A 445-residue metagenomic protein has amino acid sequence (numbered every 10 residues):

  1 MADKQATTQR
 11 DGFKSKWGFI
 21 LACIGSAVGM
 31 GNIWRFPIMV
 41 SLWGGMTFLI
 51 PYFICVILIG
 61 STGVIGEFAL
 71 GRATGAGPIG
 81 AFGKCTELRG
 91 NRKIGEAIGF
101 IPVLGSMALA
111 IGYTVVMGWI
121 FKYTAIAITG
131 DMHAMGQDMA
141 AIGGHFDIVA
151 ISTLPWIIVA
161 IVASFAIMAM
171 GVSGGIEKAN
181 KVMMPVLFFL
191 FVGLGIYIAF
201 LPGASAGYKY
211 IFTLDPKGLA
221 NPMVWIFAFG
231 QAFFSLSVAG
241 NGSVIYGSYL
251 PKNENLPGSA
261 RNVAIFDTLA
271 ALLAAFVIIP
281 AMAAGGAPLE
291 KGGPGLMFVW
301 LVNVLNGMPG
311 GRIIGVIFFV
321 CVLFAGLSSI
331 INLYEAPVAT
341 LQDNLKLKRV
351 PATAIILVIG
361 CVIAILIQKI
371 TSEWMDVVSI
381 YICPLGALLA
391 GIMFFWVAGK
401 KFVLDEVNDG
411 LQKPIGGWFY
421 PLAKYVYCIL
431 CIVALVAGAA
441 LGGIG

Functional and structural regions predicted by a protein language model:
M1-W34, G63-F68, R72-A97, P251-N255 (+1 more regions): Membrane-interface "cap" regions at the ends of multi-pass membrane proteins
A2-Q9, F13, E177, K181-L327 (+1 more regions): Membrane-embedded translocation segments of transport machinery
T7-D11, M39-W43, A73-I101, T114-S173 (+5 more regions): Inter-helical loop and helix-membrane interface segments of multi-pass membrane transporters/permeases
G12, G18-I20, S26, L154-P155 (+5 more regions): Loop-to-transmembrane helix boundary motifs in multi-pass membrane proteins
K14, L21-G31, S106-T114, I148-M170 (+6 more regions): Hydrophobic, membrane-embedded alpha-helices of multi-pass small-molecule transporters
M30-M39, W43-M46, S164-G175, I196-K209 (+8 more regions): Transmembrane helix-loop junctions in multi-pass membrane proteins
R35-Y52, G71-G75, W119, G175-V182 (+6 more regions): Transmembrane helix-loop boundary segments of multi-pass membrane transporters
L154, K369-F395, I415-G445: A generic transmembrane alpha-helix motif of multi-pass inner-membrane proteins
